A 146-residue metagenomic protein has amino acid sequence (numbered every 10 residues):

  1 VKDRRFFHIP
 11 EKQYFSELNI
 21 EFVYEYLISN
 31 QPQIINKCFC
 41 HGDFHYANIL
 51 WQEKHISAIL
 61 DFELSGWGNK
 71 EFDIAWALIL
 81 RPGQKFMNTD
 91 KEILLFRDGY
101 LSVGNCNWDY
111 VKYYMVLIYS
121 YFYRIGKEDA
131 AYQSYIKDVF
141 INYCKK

Functional and structural regions predicted by a protein language model:
V1-G42, A47, I136-D138, N142-C144: An alpha-helical support segment within catalytic cores of ATP-dependent transferases
F15, G66-N69, N88: A generic short alpha-helical patch detector that favors 3-5-residue windows in or near N-terminal regions
E21, E25-P32, E53-K54, K91-D98 (+1 more regions): Replace "anionic and nucleotidyl ligands
I28-F72: Active-site acidic catalytic loop and adjacent metal/ATP-binding pocket of ATP-dependent phosphoryl transfer enzymes
W51, F62, W76, V111-Y114: Tryptophan-centric aromatic hotspots in well-structured domains and transmembrane helices
E71-G104, L117-A131: Active-site activation/catalytic loop segments of kinase-like enzymes and analogous catalytic loops in related
V103-K112: Short, surface-exposed acidic
F122-K146: ATP/Mg2+ or Mg2+-diphosphate-binding catalytic cores that bind nucleotide phosphates or diphosphates via glycine-rich
